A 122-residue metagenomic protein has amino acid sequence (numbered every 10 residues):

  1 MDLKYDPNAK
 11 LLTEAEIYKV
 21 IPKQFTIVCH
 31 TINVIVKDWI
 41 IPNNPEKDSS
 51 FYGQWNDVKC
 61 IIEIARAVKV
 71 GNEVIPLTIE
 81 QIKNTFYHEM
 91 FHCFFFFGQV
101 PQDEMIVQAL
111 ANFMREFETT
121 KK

Functional and structural regions predicted by a protein language model:
P7-K23: Short acidic, Pro/Gly- and aromatic-enriched capping/linker segments at domain boundaries
T13-E14, E73-L77, H88: Hydrophobic alpha-helical segments, principally membrane-spanning helices and signal/leader peptides
K23-E80, C93-R115: Active-site scaffold of zinc-dependent metalloenzymes
R66, Y87, E118: Functionally constrained cores in energy, signaling, and assembly domains
Q81-E89: Short alpha-helical catalytic segment bearing the HExxH-like zincin motif of zinc-dependent metalloproteases
E116-K122: Short, Lys/Arg-rich amphipathic alpha-helical interaction segments that bind nucleic acids or acidic protein surfaces
